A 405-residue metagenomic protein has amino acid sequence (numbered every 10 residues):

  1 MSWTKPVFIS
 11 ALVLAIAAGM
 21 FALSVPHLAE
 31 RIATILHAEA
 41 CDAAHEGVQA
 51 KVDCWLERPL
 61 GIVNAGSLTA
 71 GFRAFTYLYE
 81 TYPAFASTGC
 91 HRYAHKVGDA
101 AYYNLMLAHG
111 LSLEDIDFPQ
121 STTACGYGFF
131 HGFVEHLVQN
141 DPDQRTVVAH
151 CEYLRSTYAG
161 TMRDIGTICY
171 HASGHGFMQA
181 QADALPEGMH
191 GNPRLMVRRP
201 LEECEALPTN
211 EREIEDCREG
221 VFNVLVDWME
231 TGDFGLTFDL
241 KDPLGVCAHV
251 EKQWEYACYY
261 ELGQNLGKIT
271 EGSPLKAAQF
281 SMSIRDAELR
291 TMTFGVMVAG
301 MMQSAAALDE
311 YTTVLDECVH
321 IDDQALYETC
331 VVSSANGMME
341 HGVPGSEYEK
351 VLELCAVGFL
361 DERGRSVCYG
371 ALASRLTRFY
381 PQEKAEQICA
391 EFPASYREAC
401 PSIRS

Functional and structural regions predicted by a protein language model:
M1-L14: N-terminal Sec-pathway targeting helices
L14-A22: Alpha-helical transmembrane segments
F21, V25-S405: Non-catalytic tandem-repeat scaffold regions and their flanking low-complexity/translocation tails
